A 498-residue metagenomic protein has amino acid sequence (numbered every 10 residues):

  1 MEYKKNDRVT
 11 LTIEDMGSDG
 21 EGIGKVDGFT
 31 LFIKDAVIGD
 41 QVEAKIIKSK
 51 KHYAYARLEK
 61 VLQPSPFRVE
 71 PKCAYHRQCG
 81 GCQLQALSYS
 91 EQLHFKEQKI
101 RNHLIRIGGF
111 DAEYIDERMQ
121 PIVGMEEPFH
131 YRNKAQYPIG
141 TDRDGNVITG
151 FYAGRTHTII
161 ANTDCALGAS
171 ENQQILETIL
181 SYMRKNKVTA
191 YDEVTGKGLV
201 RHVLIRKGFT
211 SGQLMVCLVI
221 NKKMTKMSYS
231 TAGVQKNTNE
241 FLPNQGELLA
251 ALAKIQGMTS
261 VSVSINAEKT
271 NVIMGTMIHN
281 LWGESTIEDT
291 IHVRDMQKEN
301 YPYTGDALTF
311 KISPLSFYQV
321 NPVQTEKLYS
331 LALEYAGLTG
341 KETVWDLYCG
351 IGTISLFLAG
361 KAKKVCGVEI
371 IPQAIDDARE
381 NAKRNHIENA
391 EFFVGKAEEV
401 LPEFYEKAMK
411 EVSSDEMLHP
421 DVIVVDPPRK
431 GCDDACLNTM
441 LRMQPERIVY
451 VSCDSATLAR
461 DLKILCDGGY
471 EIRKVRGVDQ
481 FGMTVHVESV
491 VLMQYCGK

Functional and structural regions predicted by a protein language model:
M1-Y75, E399: Terminal RNA-binding accessory module
E2-T10, S18, K222-K498: Rossmann-like S-adenosyl-L-methionine
G22-D27, G150-A153, C217-V219, A378: Short, acidic/hydrophobic/Gly-rich beta-strand patch recurrent on exposed beta strands that often constitutes part
Y53, S211-V216, V485: Conserved loop-to-beta-strand segment in the C-terminal subdomain of adenylate-forming
E59-P71, R77-A190, T210: Extended interfacial segments that mediate partner engagement and assembly in macromolecular machines
N133, G212-L214, K341-E342: Nucleotide donor/acceptor-binding cores
V203: Flexible loop/N-cap segments at domain edges
R206-G208: Structural signature of eukaryotic scaffold interfaces centered on beta-propeller domains
